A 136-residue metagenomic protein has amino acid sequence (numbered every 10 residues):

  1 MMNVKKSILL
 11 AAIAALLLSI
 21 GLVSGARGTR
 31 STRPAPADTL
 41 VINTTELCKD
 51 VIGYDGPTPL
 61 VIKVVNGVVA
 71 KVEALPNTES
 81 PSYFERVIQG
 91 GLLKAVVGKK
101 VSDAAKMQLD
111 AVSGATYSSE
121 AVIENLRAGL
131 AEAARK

Functional and structural regions predicted by a protein language model:
M1-K6: Positively charged n-region of N-terminal signal peptides that target proteins for export
I8-L9, R30, Q89, L130: Sequence-pattern detector for short linear motifs and compositional/periodic biases rather than a specific fold
L10-G21: Hydrophobic membrane-insertion alpha-helices, especially the h-region of bacterial N-terminal signal peptides
I20-P34: Signal peptide cleavage region of secreted peptide precursors
P36-K136: Active-site- and interface-proximal helix/loop "cap" or "latch" segments in soluble metabolic and energy-transducing
